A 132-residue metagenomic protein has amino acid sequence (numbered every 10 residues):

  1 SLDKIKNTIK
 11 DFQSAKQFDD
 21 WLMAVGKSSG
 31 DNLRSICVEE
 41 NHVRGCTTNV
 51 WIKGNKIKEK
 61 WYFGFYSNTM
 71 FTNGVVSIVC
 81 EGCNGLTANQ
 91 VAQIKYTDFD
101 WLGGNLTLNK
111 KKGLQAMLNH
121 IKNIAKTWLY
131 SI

Functional and structural regions predicted by a protein language model:
S1-I36: Extended low-complexity intrinsically disordered regions
L2, K6, I57-G64, V75: Mobile acidic interaction elements
D11-A15, Y66-F71, N109: Structural motif
G26, G82-C83, I121, A125: Generic structural signal for hydrophobic core residues of well-folded globular domains
L33-N55, G64: Structured beta-strand/loop patches that form or line metal/cofactor-binding pockets in enzymes
N55-T69, C80-C83: Conserved interaction-surface patches within small, structured recognition/assembly domains
S67, N89-I94, F99-I132: C-terminal binding/interaction regions
M70-V91: Hydrophobic/aromatic-rich, well-ordered segments within soluble, folded domains that form packed cores
